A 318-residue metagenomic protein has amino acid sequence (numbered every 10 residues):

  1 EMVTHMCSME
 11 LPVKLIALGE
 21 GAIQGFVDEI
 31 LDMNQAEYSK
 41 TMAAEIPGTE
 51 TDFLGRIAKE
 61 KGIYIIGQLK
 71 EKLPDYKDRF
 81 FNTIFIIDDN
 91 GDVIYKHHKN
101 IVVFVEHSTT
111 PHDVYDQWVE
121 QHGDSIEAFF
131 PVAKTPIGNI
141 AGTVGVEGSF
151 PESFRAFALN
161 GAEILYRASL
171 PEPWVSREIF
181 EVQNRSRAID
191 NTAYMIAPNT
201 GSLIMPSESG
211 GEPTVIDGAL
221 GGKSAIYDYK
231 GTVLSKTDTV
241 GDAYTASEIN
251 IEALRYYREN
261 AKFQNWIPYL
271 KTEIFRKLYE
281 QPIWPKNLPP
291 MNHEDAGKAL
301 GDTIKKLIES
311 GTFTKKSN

Functional and structural regions predicted by a protein language model:
T4-H98, V105, P171-N191: Cys-nucleophile CN-hydrolase/nitrilase-fold catalytic domain and related Cys-dependent amidase chemistry that acts on
M6-M9, Y64, F129-V132, K315-N318: Eukaryotic scaffold repeat domains enriched in small/polar residues
E10, F104-V105, P136, L220 (+1 more regions): Ligand-binding pocket scaffold of soluble enzyme catalytic domains
A22-G25, I101, I204, A253: Feature marks short, surface-exposed loop/turn motifs that line or immediately flank catalytic pockets and channel
D32-K40, T110-Y115, G211-V215: Short glycine/proline- and charge-enriched loop/turn segments that cap or connect secondary-structure elements
A43-I66, N139, G145-E248: CN hydrolase (nitrilase-like) catalytic-core segments centered on the catalytic cysteine and neighboring Lys/Glu
R56, L73-E163, P173-S186: Active-site catalytic loop in hydrolytic enzyme cores
N199-N318: C-terminal beta-strand edge segments of enzyme domains
